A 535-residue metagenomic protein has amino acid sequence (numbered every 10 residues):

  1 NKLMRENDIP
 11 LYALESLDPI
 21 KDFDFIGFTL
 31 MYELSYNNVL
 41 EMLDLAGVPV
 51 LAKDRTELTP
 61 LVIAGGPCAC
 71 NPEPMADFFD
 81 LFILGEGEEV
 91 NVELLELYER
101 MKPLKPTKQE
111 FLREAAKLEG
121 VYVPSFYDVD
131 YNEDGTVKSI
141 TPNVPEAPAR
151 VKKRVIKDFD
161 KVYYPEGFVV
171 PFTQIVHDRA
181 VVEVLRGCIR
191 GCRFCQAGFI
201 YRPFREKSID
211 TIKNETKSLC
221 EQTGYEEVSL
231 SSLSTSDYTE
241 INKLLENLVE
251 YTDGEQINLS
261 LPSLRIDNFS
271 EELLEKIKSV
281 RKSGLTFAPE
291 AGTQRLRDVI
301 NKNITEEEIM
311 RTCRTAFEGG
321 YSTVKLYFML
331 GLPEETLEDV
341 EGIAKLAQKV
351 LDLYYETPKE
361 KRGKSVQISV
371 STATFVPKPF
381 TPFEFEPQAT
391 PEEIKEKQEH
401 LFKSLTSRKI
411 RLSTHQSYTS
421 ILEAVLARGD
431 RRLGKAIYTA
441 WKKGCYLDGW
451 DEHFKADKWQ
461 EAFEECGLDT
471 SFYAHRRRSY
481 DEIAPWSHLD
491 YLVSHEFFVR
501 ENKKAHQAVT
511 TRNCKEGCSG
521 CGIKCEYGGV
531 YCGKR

Functional and structural regions predicted by a protein language model:
K2-P142, P382-D430, Y438-D451: Glycine-rich beta-alpha loop elements in corrinoid/cobalamin-binding modules across cobalamin-dependent enzymes
L34, S218-S369, A373, P377: Conserved SAM/AdoMet-binding glycine-rich loop
P74, D128-N132, T239-E240, F269-L273 (+5 more regions): Flexible glycine/acidic-rich beta-alpha junction loops that bind and position SAM and/or redox cofactors in anaerobic
P124, D130-Y131, G135-V181, L492-K504 (+1 more regions): N-terminal [4Fe-4S]-dependent radical SAM core
F168-Q196, C220, L261, T374-V376: N-terminal pre-triad scaffold of radical SAM enzymes
E183-F199, R512-Y527: Local cysteine-cluster metal-coordination motifs and their immediate loop/turn environment, predominantly Fe-S cluster
C195-T211, I523-R535: Iron-sulfur (Fe-S) cluster-binding segments and ferredoxin-like electron-carrier domains, especially [2Fe-2S]
T406-R535: Radical SAM enzyme core and accessory elements
